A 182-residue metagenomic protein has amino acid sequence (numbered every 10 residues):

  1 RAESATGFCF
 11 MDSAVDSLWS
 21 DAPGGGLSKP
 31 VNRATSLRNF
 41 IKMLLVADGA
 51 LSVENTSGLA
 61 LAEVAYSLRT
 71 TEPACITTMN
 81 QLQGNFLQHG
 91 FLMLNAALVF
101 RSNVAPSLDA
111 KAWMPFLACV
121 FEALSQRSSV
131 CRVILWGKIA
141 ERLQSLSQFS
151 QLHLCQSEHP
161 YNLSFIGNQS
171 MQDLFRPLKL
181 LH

Functional and structural regions predicted by a protein language model:
R1-R132, I139-S147, H153-Q156, N162: A polyanion-binding, active-site-adjacent surface
V120-A123, C131-I134, Q172-H182: Amphipathic, Lys/Arg-enriched alpha-helical patches that create a basic surface for binding polyanionic ligands
S150-L181: Short, flexible loop segments at boundaries between secondary-structure elements
